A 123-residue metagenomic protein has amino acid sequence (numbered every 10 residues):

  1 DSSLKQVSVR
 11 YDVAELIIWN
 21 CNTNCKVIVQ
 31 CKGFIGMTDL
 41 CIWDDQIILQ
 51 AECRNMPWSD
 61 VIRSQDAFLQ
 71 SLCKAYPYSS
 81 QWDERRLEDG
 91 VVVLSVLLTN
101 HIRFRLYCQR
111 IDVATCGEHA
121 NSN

Functional and structural regions predicted by a protein language model:
D1-N123: Surface-exposed, interaction-prone regions used to assemble/regulate multi-protein complexes
